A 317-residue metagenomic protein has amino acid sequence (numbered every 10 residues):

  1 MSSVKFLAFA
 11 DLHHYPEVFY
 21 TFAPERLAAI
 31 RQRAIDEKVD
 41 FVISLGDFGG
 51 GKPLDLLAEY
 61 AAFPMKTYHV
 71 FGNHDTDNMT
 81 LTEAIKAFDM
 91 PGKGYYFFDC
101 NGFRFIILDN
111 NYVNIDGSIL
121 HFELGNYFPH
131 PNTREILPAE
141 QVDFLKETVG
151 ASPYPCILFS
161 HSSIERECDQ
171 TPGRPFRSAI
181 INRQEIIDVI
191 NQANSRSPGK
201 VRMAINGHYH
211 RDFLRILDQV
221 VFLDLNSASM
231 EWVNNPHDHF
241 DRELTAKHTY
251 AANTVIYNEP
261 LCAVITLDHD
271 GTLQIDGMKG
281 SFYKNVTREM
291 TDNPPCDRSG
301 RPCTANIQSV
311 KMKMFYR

Functional and structural regions predicted by a protein language model:
M1-D55: N-terminal active-site segment of His-dependent metallophosphoesterases
L7-A10, V42-D47, T67-N73, I157-S160 (+2 more regions): Active-site neighborhood of phospho(di)ester-bond hydrolases with catalytic His/Asp-centered motifs
H14, G49-G50, D75-T76, I164 (+1 more regions): Short active-site segment of divalent metal-dependent hydrolases/proteases that encodes the spacing between
E17-P24, C168-I181, N234-F240: Short, flexible/disordered intra-domain loops and linkers
P53-A151, N182-V201, R215-N226, M230 (+2 more regions): Extended active-site neighborhood of metal-dependent phosphoesterases/phosphodiesterases
N110, F159-E165, G207-Y209, M278-G280: Short, well-ordered beta-to-alpha junction loops that form the rim of enzyme active sites and present histidine/acidic
E147-D169: Short acidic, glycine-rich surface-loop motifs adjacent to enzyme active sites
V189, R211-R317: Binuclear metal-dependent phosphoesterase catalytic core
